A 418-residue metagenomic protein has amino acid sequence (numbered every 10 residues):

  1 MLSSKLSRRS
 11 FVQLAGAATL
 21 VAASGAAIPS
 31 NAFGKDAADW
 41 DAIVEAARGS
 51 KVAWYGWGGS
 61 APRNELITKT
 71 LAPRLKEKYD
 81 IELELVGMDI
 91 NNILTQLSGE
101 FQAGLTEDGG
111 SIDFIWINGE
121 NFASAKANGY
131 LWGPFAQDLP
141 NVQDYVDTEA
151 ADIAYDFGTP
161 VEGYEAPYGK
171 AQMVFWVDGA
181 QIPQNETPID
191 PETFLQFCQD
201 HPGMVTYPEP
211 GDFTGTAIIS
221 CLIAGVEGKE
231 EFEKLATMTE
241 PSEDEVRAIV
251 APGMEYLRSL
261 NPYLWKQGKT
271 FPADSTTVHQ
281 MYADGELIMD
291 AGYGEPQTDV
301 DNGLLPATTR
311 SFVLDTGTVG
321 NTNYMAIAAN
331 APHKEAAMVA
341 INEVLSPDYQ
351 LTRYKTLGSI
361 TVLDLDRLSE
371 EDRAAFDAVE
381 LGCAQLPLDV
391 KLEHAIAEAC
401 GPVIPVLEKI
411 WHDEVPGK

Functional and structural regions predicted by a protein language model:
M1-S10, L14-G25, N31-A32: N-terminal secretory signal peptides
A26-S50: C-terminal segment of N-terminal export signals and the immediately downstream linker at the start of the mature
D36, Q280, A384-K418: Conserved C-terminal helix/tail region of periplasmic/extracytoplasmic solute-binding proteins
D39-R48, Y55, S60-E82, F175: Short, polar/charged alpha-helical segment
W57-T70, V86-L94, D108, I112-T276: Extracytoplasmic ligand-binding site segments that recognize negatively charged/polar headgroups
F122-S124, M289-A307: A ligand-binding cleft/hinge motif common to bilobed small-molecule-binding domains
L257-L260, L305-A326: Periplasmic-binding protein-like
T318-V319, N323-K391: Mature extracytoplasmic/periplasmic domains
